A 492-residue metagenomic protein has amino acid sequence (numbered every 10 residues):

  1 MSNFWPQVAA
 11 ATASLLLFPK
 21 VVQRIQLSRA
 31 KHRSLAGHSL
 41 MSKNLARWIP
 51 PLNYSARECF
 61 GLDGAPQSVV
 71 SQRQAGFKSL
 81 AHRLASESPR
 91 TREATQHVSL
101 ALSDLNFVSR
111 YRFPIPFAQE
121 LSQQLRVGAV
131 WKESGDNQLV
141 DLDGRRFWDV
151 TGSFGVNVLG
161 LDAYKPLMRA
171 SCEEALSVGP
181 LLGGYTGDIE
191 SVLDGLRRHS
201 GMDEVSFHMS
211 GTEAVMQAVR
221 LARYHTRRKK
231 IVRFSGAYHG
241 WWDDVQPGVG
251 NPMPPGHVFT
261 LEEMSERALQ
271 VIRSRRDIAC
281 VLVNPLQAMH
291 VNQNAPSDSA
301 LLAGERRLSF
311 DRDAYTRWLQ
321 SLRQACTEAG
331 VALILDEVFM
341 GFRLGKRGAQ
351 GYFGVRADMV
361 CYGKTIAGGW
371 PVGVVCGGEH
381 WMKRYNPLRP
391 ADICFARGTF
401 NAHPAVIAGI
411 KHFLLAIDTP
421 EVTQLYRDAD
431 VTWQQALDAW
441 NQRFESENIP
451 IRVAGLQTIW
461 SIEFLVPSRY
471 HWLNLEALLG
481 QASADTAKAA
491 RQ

Functional and structural regions predicted by a protein language model:
F4-P6, A10-Q492: Conserved N-terminal phosphate-binding loop of PLP-dependent enzymes in the Aspartate aminotransferase
